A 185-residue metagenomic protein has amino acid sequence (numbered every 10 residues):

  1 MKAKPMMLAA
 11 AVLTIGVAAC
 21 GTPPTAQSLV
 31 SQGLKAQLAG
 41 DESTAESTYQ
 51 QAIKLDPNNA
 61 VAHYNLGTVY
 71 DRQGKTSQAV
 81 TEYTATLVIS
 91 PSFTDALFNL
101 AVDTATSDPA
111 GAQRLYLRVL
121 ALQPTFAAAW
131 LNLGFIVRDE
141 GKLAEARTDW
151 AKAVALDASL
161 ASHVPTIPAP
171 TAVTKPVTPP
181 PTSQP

Functional and structural regions predicted by a protein language model:
K2, F135-P185: Terminal, low-structured helical/coil segments at or just beyond the last alpha-helical repeat
C20-Q32: Bacterial Sec signal peptide processing site at the extreme N-terminus
S31, N65, N99, N132 (+1 more regions): Canonical tetratricopeptide repeat
A39-Q51, R72-A85, T104-R118, G141-K152: Structural signature of tandem alpha-helical TPR/SEL1-like repeats, specifically the intra-repeat loop/turn
L55, I89, L122, A155-L156: Structural marker of alpha-solenoid helical repeat scaffolds
A62, A96, A129, S162-H163: TPR alpha-solenoid repeat register
